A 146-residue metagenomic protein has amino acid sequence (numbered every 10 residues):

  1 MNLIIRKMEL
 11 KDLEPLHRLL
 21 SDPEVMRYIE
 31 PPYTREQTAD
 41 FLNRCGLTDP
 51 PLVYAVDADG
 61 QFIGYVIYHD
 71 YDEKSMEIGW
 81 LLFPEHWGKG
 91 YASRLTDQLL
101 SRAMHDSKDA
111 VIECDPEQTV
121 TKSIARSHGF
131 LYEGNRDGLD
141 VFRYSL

Functional and structural regions predicted by a protein language model:
M1-E14, R18-E24, A55-L146: Acyl-donor (CoA/ACP) binding surface of acyl/acetyltransferases
K7-M8, I29-E30, C45-L47, M76: Short charge-dense sequence patches
E24-R44: Conserved GNAT-fold acetyl-CoA-binding loop/helix
R27, E36, D49-V53, A110: Secondary-structure transition/capping residues
Y33-R35, R44-G46, L81-F83, L95-T96: Short, charged/polar low-complexity linear motifs in solvent-exposed/disordered segments
N43-A55, G64: A short helix-loop-beta-strand connector motif used in the catalytic cores of GNAT acetyltransferases and, in some
